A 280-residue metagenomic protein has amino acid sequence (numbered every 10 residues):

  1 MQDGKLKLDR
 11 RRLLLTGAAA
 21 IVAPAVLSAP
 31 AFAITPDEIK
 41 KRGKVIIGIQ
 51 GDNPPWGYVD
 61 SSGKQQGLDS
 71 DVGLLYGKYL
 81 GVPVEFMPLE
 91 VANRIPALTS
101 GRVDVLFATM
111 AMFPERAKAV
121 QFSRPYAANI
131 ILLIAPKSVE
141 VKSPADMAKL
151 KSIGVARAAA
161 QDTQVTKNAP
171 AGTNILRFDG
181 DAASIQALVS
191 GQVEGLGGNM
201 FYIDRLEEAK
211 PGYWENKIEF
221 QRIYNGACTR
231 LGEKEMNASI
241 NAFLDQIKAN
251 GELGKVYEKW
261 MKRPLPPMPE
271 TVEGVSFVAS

Functional and structural regions predicted by a protein language model:
M1-L8, R12, T16-V26: N-terminal secretory signal peptides
I46-P55, Q65-K78, A111, L132-G180 (+2 more regions): Bilobed "Venus flytrap"/periplasmic-binding protein-like clamshell domains and structurally analogous long
G51, A127-A135, M200, D204-L244 (+1 more regions): Periplasmic-binding protein-like
D71-Y79, A158-A159, G226-L265: Extended ligand-binding regions for polar small-molecule ligands
L74, K78, P83-M147, W214: Acidic, polar ligand-binding/catalytic clefts
F86-P96, L176-Q186, I223: Short helix-initiation/N-cap motifs at beta->coil->alpha
N93-P96, T109-K118, Q164-K167, V189-Q221: A ligand-binding cleft/hinge motif common to bilobed small-molecule-binding domains
A160-L176, E215-N216, D245-S280: Ligand-binding clefts/hinges and TM-proximal coupling segments of bilobed small-molecule sensing domains
